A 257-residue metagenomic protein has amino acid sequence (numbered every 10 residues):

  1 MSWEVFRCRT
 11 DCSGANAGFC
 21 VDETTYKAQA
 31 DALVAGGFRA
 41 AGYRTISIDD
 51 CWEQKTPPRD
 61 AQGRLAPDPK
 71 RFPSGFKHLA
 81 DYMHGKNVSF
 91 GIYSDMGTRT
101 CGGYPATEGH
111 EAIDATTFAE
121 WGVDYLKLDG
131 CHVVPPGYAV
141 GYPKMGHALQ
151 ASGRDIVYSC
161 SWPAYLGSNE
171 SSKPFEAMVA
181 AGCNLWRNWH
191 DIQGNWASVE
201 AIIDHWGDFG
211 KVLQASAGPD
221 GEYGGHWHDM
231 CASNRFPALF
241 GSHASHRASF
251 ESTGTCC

Functional and structural regions predicted by a protein language model:
M1-K27, A32, T116, I156 (+5 more regions): N-terminal module-boundary/linker segments of secreted carbohydrate-active enzymes
S2, Q62-F72, V179-L185, W189: Short N-terminal secondary-structure initiator segments
W3-R7, W52, W121, M178 (+2 more regions): Tryptophan-centered motif/residue detector
C8-P135: Aromatic-lined carbohydrate-binding/catalytic grooves of carbohydrate-active enzymes
A28, S74-H78, I113, P136-V140 (+4 more regions): Generic recognition of stable, solvent-exposed alpha-helical segments in well-folded globular domains
A61-Q62, G141-Y142, S172-F175: Short, glycine/charged-enriched secondary-structure capping and boundary segments
H110-I113, V157-C257: Glycan-recognition surfaces
G122-L126, G130-A164: Extracytoplasmic, non-cytosolic globular domains
